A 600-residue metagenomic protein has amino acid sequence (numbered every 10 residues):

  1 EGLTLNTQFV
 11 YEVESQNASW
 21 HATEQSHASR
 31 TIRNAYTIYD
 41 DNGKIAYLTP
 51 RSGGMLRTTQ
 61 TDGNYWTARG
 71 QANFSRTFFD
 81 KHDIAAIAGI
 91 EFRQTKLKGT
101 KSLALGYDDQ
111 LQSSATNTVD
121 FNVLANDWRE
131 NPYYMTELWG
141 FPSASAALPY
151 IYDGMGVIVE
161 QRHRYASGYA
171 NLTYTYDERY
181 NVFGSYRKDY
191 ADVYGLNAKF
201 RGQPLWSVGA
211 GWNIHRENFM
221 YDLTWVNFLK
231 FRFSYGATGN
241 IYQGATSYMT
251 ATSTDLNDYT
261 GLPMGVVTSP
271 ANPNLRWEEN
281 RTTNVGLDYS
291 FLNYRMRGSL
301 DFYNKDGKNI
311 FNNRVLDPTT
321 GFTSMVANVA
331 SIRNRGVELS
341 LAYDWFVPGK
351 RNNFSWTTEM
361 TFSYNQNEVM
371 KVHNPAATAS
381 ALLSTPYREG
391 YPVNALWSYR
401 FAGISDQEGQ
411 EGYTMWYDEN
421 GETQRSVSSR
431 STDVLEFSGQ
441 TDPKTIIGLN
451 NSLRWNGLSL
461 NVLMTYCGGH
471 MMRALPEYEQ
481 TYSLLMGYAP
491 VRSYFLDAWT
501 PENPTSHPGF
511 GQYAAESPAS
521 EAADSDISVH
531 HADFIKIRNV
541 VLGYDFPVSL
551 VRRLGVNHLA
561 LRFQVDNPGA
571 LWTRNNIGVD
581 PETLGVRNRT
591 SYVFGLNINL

Functional and structural regions predicted by a protein language model:
E1, P50-S52, Y134-N171, T175 (+4 more regions): Outer-membrane beta-barrel transmembrane strand signature
G2, T77-I84, G99, R179 (+5 more regions): Short loop/turn motifs that connect adjacent beta-strands in outer-membrane beta-barrel proteins
G2-S114, T173, A191-Q203, F302-G336 (+3 more regions): Small-side-chain secondary-structure face that scaffolds active or pore-lining regions
Y11-N17, Q60, R76, I90-K98 (+13 more regions): Transmembrane beta-strands of outer-membrane beta-barrel pores
T23-Y47, K98-G154, Y248-P270, T319-M325 (+4 more regions): Surface-exposed loop/turn segments flanking beta-strands in extracellular/periplasmic regions
S29, I38, D153, V157 (+2 more regions): Extracytoplasmic gating/loop element in the C-terminal half of outer-membrane beta-barrel translocons and assembly
R93, L97-T116, A327, R333 (+4 more regions): Conserved small-residue
V329-G336, L382-G409, L485-Y488, L496-G509 (+3 more regions): C-terminal beta-signal and terminal closure region of outer-membrane beta-barrel proteins
